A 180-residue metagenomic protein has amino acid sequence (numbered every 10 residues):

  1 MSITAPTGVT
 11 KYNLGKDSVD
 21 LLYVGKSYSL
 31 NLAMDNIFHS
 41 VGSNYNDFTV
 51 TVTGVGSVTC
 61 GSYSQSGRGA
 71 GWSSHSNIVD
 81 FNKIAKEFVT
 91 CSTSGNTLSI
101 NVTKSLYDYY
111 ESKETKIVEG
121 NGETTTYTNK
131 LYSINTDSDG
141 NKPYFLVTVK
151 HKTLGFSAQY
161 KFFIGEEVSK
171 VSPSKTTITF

Functional and structural regions predicted by a protein language model:
M1, A158-E166: C-terminal edge beta-strand
T7, G165-V171: Extracellular interdomain linker/stem segments of modular secreted and single-pass surface proteins
G8-D80, S174-F180: Solvent-exposed, low-complexity, repeat-rich "mucin-like" stalks and linkers
L14, C60-Q65, W72-V79, E114-E119 (+2 more regions): Extended non-catalytic scaffold regions that mediate assembly and binding in large macromolecular machines
V79-A85, V89: Short beta-strand and strand-turn-strand segments in soluble, beta-rich domains
F88-D108: Strand-loop-strand motifs at the edges of beta-sheets in extracellular beta-sandwich domains
N129-H151: A short beta-strand micro-motif common to beta-rich folds, especially ectodomain repeats
H151-A158: Short, exposed coil/turn segments at beta-strand boundaries within extracellular/luminal domains
